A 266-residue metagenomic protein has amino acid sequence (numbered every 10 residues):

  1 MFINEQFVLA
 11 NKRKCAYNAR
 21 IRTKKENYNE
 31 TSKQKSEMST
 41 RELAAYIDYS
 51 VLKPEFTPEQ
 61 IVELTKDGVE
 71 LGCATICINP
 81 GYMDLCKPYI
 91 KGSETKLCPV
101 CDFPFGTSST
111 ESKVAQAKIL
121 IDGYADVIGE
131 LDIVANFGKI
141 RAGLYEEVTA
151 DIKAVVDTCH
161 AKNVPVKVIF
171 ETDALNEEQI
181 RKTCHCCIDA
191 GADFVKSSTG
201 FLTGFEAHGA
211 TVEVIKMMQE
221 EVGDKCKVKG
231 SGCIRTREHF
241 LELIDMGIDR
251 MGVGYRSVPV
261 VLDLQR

Functional and structural regions predicted by a protein language model:
Q6, A10, A16-R20, K24: Short, positively charged and aromatic/hydrophobic N-terminal segments
E30-K118, D122-A125, C186: Conserved N-terminal beta1-alpha1 strand-loop-helix module at the mouth
L43-Y49, I76-I78, K96-C101, G129-I133 (+4 more regions): Hydrophobic faces of well-ordered beta-strands that scaffold small-molecule active sites in alpha/beta enzyme cores
I78-E94, S108-S112, G138-T158, L175-I180 (+3 more regions): Active-site-adjacent beta->alpha loops and helix N-cap segments on the catalytic face of soluble alpha/beta enzymes
V100-E111, F170-L175, K227-R237: Glycine-rich beta-to-alpha transition loops that act as phosphate-gripper elements at the mouths of alpha/beta enzyme
F103, G123-I140, D193-A207, H239 (+1 more regions): Glycine-rich phosphate-binding active-site loops on the catalytic face of alpha/beta enzymes
T110-I119, L175-C186, I234-I248: Catalytic cores of alpha/beta
G123-E171: Hydrophobic, well-structured mid-protein blocks that either form specific transmembrane helices
